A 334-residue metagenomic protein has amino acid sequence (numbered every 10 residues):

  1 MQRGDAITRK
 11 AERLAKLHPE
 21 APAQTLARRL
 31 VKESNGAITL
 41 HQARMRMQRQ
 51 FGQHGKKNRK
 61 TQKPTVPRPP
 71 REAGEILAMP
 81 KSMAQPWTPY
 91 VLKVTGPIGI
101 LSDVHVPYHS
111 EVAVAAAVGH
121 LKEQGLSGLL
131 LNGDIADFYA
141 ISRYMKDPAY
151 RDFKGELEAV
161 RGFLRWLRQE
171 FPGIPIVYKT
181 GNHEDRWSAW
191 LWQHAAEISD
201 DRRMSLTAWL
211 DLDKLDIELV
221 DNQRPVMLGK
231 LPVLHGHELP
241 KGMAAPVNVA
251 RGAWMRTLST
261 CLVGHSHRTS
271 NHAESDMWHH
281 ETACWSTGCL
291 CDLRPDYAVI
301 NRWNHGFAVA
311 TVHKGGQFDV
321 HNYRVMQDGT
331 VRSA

Functional and structural regions predicted by a protein language model:
M1-E12: Basic, short loop/linker segments at the boundary and entry of helix-turn-helix/winged-helix-like folds
T8, A15-K32: Short, charged amphipathic recognition helices of the HTH superfamily and cognate SANT/SANTA-like modules
G36-P64: Major-groove recognition helix of helix-turn-helix-like DNA-binding domains
P70-E111, G229-L231: Mobile, glycine- and charge-enriched loop segments and immediately flanking short secondary-structure elements within
G96-I98, G128-L130, L231-P232, T260-L262: Structural motif
L101, V106-K214: Core catalytic region of metal-dependent phosphoesterases/phosphodiesterases, especially metallo-beta-lactamase-like
H194-P232, G236, P240-N248, S259 (+1 more regions): Active-site-proximal loop/helix segment associated with metal-binding centers of metalloenzymes
L231-V325: Conserved beta-sheet core of the metallophosphoesterase superfamily
